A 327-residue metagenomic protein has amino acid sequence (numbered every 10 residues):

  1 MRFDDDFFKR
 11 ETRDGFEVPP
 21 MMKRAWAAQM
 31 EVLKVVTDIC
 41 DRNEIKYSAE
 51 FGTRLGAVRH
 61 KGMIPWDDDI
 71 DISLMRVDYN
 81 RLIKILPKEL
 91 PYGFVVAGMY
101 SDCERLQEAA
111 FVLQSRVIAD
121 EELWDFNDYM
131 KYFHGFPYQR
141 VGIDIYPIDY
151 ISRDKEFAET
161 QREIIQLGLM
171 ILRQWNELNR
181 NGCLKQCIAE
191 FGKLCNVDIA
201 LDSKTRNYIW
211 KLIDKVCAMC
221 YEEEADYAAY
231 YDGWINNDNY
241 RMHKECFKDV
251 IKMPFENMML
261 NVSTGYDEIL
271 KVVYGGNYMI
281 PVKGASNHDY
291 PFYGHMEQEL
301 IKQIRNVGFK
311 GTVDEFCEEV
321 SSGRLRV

Functional and structural regions predicted by a protein language model:
M1-D5, D68-V77, Q174-E190: Short N-terminal signal/transit or membrane-insertion segments and the immediately adjacent low-complexity/disordered
M1-F16, R24: N-terminal regions that are enriched for targeting/export leaders and immediately downstream pro/stem segments
D5-R10, T53-V58, Y221-E223, D238-M242: Short hydrophobic/aromatic-rich motifs at helix boundaries and adjacent loops
R10-E11, S48, A229: Compositionally biased, low-complexity repeat tracts
E17-D41, L86-R153, A158-R162, I171-Y274 (+1 more regions): Conserved catalytic core of two-metal-ion nucleotidyltransferases
T37-I70, L74-I83, E245, V272-V273: Active-site nucleotide-donor binding segment shared across nucleotidyl transfer reactions
K61-M63, R76, L167-G168, P291-M296: Charge-rich, low-complexity amphipathic helices in intrinsically disordered tails/linkers adjacent to domains
